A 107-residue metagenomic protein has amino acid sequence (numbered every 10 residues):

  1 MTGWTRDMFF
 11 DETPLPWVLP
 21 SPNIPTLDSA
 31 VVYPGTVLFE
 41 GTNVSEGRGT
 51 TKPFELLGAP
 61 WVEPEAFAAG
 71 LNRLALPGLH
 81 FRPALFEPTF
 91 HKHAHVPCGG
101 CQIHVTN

Functional and structural regions predicted by a protein language model:
M1-T36: Conserved anion/nucleotide-ligand pocket segment
V31-N107: Internal helical hairpin/lid segments
